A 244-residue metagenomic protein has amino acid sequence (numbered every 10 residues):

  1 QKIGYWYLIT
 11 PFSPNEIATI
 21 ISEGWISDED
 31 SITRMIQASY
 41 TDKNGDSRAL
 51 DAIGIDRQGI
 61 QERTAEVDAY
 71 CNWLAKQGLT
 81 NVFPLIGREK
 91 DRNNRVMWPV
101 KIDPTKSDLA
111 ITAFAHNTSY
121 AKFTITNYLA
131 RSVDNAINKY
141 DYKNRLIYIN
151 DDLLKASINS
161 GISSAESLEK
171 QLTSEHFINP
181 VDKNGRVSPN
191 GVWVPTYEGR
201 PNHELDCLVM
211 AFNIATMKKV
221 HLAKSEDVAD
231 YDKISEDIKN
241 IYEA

Functional and structural regions predicted by a protein language model:
Q1-I55, I241-E243: Nucleic-acid-processing active sites and adjacent nucleic-acid-binding tracks, predominantly divalent metal-dependent
I60-A244: C-terminal nuclease/phosphodiesterase catalytic domains that cleave nucleic-acid phosphodiester bonds
